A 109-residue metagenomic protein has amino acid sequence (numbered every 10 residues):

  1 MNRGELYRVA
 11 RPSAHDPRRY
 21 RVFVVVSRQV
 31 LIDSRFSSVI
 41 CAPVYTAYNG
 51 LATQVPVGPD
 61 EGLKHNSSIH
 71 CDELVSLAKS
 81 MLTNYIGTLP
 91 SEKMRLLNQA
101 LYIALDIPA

Functional and structural regions predicted by a protein language model:
M1-A109: Conserved functional hotspots at enzyme active or ligand-binding sites that engage polyanionic ligands
